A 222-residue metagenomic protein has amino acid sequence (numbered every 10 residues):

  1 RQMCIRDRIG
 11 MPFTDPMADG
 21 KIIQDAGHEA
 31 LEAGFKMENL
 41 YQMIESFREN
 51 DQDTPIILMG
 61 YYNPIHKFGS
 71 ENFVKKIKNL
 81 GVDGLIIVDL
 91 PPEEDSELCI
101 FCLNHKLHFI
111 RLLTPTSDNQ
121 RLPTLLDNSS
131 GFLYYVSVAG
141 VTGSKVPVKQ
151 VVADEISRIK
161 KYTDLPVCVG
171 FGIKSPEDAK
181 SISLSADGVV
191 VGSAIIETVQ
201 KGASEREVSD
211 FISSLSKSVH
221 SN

Functional and structural regions predicted by a protein language model:
R1-I5: Short, small-residue-biased leader/transition segments that mark boundaries at the very start of proteins
R6-P16, G84-I86, L133-G143, G172-I173 (+1 more regions): Glycine-rich phosphate-binding active-site loops on the catalytic face of alpha/beta enzymes
G10, I77, L125, I182 (+1 more regions): Conserved, mostly hydrophobic/aromatic
M11-F13, Q24-I87: Active-site beta->alpha loop and helix N-cap motifs at the rims of alpha/beta catalytic domains
T14-I23, F35-I44, H66-E71, I87-N104 (+4 more regions): Active-site-adjacent beta->alpha loops and helix N-cap segments on the catalytic face of soluble alpha/beta enzymes
L40, S157-L165, K174-N222: Alpha/beta catalytic cores of nucleotide-metabolism and tRNA/nucleoside-modifying enzymes
D51-Y61, C102-L112, K160-G170: Short beta-strand/loop segments at the ligand-binding rim of alpha/beta enzyme cores
M59-K67, P91-P92, L113-S117, P166-P176: Glycine-rich beta-to-alpha transition loops that act as phosphate-gripper elements at the mouths of alpha/beta enzyme
